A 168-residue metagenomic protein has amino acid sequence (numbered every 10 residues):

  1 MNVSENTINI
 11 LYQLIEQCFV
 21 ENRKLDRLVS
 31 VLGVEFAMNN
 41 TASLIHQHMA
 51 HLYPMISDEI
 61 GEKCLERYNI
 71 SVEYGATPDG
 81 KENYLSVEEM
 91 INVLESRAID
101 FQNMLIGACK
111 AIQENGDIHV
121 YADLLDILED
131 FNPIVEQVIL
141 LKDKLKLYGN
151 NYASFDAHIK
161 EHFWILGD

Functional and structural regions predicted by a protein language model:
M1-D168: Iron-associated oxidoreductase/ferritin-like identity signal
